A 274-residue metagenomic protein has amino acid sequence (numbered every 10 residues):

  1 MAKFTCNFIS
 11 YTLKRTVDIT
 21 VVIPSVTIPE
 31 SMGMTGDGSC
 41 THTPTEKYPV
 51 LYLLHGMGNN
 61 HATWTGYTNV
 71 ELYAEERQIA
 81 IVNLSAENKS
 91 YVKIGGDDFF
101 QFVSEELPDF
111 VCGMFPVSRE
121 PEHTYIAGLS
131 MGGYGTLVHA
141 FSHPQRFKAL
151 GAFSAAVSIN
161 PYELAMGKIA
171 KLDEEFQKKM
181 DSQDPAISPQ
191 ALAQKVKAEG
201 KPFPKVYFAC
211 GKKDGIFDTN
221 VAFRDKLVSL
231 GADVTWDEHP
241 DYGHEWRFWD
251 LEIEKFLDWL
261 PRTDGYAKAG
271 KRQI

Functional and structural regions predicted by a protein language model:
M1-I274: Non-catalytic cap/lid and distal C-terminal segments of serine-dependent acyl enzymes
